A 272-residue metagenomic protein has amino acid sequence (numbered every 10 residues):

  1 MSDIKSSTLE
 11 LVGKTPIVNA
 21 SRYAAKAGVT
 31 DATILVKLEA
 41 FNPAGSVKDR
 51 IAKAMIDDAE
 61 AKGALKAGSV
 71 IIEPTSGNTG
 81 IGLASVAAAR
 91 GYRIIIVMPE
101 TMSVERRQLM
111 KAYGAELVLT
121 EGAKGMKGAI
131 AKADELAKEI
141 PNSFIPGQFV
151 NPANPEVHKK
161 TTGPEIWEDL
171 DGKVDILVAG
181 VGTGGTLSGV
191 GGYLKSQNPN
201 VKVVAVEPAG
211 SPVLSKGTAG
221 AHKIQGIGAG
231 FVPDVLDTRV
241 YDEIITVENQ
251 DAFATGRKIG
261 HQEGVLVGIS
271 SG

Functional and structural regions predicted by a protein language model:
M1-G272: PLP-dependent amino-acid enzyme catalytic core
